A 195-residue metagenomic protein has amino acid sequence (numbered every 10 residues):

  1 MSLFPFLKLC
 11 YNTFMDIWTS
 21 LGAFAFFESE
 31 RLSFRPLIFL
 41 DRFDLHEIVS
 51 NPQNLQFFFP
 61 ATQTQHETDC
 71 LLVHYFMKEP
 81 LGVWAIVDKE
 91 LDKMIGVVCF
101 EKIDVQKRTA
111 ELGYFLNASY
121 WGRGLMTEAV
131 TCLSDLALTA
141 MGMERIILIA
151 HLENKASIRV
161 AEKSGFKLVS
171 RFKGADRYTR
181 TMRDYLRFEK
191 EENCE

Functional and structural regions predicted by a protein language model:
F4-Q56, V83-E195: Acyl-donor (CoA/ACP) binding surface of acyl/acetyltransferases
Q53-H74: Conserved GNAT-fold acetyl-CoA-binding loop/helix
T64-T68, F76-K78, K89, F115-N117: Juxtamembrane/interface motifs at transmembrane-helix termini
V73-A85: A short helix-loop-beta-strand connector motif used in the catalytic cores of GNAT acetyltransferases and, in some
